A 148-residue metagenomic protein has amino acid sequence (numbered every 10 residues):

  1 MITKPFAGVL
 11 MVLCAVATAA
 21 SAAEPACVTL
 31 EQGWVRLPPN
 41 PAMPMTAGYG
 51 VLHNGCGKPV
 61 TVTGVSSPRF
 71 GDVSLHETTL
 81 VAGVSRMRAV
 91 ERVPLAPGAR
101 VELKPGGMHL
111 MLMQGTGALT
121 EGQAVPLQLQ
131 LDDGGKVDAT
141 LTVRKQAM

Functional and structural regions predicted by a protein language model:
M1-V9: Bacterial N-terminal signal peptides that target proteins for export
G8-A17: Bacterial N-terminal signal peptides
A23-M148: Compact, glycine-rich, soluble single-domain proteins
